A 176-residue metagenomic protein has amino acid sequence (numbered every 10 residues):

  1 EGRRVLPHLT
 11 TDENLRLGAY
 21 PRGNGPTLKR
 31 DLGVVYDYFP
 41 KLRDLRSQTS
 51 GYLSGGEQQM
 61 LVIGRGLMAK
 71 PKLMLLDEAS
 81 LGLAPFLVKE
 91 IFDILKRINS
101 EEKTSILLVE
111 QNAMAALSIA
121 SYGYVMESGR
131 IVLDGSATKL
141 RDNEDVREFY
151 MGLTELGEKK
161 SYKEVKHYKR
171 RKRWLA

Functional and structural regions predicted by a protein language model:
H8-R30, Y38-R43, M151-T154: ABC-type ATPase nucleotide-binding domains, specifically the catalytic core motifs of the NBD
L9, L53, G66-L67: ABC ATPase signature
M68-K72: A short, proline-enriched helix->beta-strand linker immediately N-terminal to the Walker B motif in ABC-type P-loop
E78-A79: Walker B catalytic motif
K89-K103: Helical segment within the ABC ATPase nucleotide-binding domain
Y122, D134: Short, glycine/charged-rich "phosphate-handling" switch motifs in NTP-dependent and phosphotransfer domains
L153-A176: ABC ATPase nucleotide-binding domains
